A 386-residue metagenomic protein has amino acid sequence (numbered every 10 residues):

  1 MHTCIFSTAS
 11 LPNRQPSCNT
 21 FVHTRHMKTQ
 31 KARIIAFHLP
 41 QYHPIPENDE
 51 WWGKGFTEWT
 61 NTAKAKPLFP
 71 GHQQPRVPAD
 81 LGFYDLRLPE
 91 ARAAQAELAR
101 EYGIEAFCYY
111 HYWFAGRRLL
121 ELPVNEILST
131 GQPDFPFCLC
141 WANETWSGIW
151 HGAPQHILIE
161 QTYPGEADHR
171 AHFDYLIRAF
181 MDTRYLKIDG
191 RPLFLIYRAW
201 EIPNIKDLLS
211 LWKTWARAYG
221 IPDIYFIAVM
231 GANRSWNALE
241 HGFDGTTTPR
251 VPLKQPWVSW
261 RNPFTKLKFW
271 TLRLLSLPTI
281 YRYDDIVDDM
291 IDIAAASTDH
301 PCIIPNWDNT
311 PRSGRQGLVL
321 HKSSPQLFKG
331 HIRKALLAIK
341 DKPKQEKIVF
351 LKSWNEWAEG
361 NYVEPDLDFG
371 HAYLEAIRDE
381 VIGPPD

Functional and structural regions predicted by a protein language model:
M27-D386: Glycan-processing catalytic domains of CAZymes
